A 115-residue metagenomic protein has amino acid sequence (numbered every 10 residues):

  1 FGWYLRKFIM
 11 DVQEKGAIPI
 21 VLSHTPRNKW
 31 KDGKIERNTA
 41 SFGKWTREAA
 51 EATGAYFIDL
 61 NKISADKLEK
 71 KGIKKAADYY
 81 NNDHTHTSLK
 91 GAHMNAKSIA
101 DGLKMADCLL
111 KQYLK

Functional and structural regions predicted by a protein language model:
F1-Y4: Glycine-rich anion/phosphate-binding loops
R6-M10, R47: Surface-exposed alpha-helical segments enriched in charged/polar residues
K7, S23-H24: Short glycine/proline-centered loop/turn elements that form peptide/ligand docking sites
M10-I20, A52-Y56: Loop/turn elements at helix/coil->beta-strand transitions in domains of secreted/extracellular proteins
H24-K115: Catalytic His-Asp segment of secreted/periplasmic serine-dependent ester chemistry enzymes
